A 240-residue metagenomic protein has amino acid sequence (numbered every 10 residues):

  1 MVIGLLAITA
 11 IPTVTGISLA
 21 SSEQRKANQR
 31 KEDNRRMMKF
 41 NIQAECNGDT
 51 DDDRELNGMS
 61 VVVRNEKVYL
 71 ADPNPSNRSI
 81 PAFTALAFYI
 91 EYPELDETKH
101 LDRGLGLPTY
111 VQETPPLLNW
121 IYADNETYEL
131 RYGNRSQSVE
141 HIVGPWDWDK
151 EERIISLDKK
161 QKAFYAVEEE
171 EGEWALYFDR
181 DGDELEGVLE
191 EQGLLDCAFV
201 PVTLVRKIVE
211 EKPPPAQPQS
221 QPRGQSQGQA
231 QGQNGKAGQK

Functional and structural regions predicted by a protein language model:
M1-S22, R30-E45, M59, Y132-K240: Extracellular glycan/ECM-engagement signal in secreted proteins
V2-L117: N-terminal targeting and processing segments
V63, T127-Y128, A175: Short, low-complexity, polar/charged sequence segments that are solvent-exposed and flexible
R64, D124, V167-E169: Short beta-strand micro-motifs enriched in acidic
F83, P115, T127, H141-V143 (+1 more regions): Alpha-helical structural elements
F88, A123-D124, G193-L195: Short, charged/polar low-complexity linear motifs in solvent-exposed/disordered segments
D96, T114-R135: Central antiparallel beta-sheet cores of small beta-barrel/beta-sandwich binding domains
